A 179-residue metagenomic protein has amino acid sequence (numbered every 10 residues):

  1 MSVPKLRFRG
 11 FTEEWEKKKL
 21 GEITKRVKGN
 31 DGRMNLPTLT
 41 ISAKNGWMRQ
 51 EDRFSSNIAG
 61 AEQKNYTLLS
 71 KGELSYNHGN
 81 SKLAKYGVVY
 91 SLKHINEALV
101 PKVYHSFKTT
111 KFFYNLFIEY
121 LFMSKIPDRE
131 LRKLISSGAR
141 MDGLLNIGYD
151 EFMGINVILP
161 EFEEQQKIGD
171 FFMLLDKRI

Functional and structural regions predicted by a protein language model:
M1-I179: Feature detects amphipathic, helix-rich regulatory segments
